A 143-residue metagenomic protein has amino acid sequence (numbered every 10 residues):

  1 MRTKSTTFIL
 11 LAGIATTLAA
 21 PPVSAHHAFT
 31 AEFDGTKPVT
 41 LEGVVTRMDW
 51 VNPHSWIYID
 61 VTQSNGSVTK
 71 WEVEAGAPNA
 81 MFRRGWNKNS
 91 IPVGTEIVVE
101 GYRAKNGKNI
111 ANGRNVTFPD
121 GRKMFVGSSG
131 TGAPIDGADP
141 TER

Functional and structural regions predicted by a protein language model:
M1-L10: Bacterial N-terminal signal peptides that target proteins for export
P21-A25: Sec/Tat signal peptide C-region and signal peptidase I cleavage site
G43-V45: Conserved hydrophobic positions within beta-strands
V51-V61: Short aromatic-glycine-enriched beta-strand elements
R83-V99: Short nucleic-acid-contacting surface segments enriched for D/E, G, S/T with interspersed K/R
A104-S128: OB-fold/S1-family single-stranded nucleic acid-binding modules
R122-R143: Extended, charge-rich, solvent-exposed interface segments
